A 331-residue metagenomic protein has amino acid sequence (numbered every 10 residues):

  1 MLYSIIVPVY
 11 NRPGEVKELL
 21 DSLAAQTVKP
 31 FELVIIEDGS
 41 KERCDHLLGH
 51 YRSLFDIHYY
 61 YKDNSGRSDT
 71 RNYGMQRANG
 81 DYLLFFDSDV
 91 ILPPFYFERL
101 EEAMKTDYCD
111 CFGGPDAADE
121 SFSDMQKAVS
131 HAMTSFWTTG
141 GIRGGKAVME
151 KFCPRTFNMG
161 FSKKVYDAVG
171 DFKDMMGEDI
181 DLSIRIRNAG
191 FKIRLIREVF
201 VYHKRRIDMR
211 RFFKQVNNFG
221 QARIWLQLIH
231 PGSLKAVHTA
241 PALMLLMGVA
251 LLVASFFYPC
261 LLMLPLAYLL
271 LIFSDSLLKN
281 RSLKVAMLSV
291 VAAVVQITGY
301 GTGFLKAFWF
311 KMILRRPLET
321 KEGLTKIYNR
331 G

Functional and structural regions predicted by a protein language model:
M1-A25: N-proximal low-complexity "stem/linker" segments adjacent to membrane-targeting elements
L20-Y61, S65: Acidic donor-binding segment of Leloir-type glycosyltransferases
K62-A78, R99, M149, C153-T156: Glycine-rich, basic loop-to-helix element that forms the pyrophosphate-binding segment of sugar-nucleotide handling
L83: Short aromatic/hydrophobic "clamp" motif used to bind/position activated sugar donors
P94-K127, H131, F200, K204: Conserved donor NDP-sugar-binding/catalytic core segment of glycosyltransferases
A118, T139-K164, M175, D181 (+3 more regions): A recurrent flexible, glycine/aromatic-enriched loop bordering the glycosyltransferase active site that acts as
K173-L234: Catalytic donor/gating beta->alpha subdomain of glycosyltransferases that bind UDP-sugars
M244-L314: Membrane-embedded multi-pass helical conduit in multi-pass membrane proteins, especially envelope-biosynthetic
